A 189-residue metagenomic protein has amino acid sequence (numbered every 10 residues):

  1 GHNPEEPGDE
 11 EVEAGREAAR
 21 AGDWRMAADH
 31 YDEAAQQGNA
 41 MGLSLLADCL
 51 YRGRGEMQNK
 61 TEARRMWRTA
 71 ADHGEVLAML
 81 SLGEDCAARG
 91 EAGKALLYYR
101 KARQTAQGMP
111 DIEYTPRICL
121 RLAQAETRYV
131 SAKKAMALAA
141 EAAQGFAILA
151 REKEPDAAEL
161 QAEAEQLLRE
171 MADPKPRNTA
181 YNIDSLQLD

Functional and structural regions predicted by a protein language model:
E6, Q37-N39, R52-R54, H73-E75 (+4 more regions): Short helix-capping/linker turns of helical repeat alpha-solenoids
P7-E33, Q37: Alpha-helical segment of the N-proximal tetratricopeptide repeat
D9, M41, L77, R117 (+2 more regions): Residue register of alpha-helical TPR repeats
V12-E17, L45-R52, S81-A88, C119-E126 (+1 more regions): Hydrophobic face of amphipathic alpha-helices that form TPR/SEL1-like repeat modules and related alpha-solenoid
R52-M57, A88-G90, P110, A123 (+2 more regions): Short coil/turn linking the two alpha-helices of tandem helical-hairpin repeats
A139, G145-D189: Terminal, low-structured helical/coil segments at or just beyond the last alpha-helical repeat
